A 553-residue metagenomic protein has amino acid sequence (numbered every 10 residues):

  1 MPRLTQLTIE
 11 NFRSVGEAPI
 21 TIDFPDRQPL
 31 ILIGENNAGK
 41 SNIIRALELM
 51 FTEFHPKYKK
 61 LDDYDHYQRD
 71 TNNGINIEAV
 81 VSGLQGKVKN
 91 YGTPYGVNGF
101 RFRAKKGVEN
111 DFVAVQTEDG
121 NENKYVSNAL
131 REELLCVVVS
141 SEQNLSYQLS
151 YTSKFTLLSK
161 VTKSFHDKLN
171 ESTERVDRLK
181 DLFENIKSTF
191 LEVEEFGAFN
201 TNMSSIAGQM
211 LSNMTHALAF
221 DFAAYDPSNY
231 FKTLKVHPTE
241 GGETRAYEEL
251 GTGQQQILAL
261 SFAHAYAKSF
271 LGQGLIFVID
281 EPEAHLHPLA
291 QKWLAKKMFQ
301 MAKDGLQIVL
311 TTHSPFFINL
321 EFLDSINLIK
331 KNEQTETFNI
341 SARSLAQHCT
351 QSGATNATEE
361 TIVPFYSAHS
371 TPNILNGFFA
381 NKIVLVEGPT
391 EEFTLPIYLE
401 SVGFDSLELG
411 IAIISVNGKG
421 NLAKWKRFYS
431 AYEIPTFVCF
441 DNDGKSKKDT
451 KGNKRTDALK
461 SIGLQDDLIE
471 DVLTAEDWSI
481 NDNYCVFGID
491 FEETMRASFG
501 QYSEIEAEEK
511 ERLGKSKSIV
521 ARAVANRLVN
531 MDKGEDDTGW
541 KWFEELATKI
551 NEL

Functional and structural regions predicted by a protein language model:
M1-T52, K232, H237-N373, T450 (+2 more regions): Switch/communication elements of ASCE P-loop NTPase nucleotide-binding domains
F24-P25, Q68-N72, Y95, N128-E132 (+7 more regions): Conserved catalytic network of the ASCE P-loop NTPase/AAA+ motor domain
I44-G96: Conserved P-loop NTP-binding catalytic core
N73-I77, V97-F100, E132-C136, Q273-G274 (+4 more regions): Short glycine-/polar-rich loops that comprise or flank the Walker A/P-loop and associated switch/sensor motifs
N76-E78, L84-D177, D181: Electropositive, glycine-dotted interaction segments that contact anionic polymers or phosphate-rich ligands
N128, S367-L385, P389-L553: Acidic, Mg2+-coordinating catalytic modules of nucleic-acid enzymes
E142, T312-P315, N332, G388-P389 (+1 more regions): A short beta-strand-to-loop transition that corresponds to the Sensor-1 phosphate-sensing loop of AAA+ P-loop ATPases
Q148-S150, K160-L258, F262-L275, K448: Extended helical coiled-coil dimerization/tether regions that scaffold and oligomerize large DNA-maintenance assemblies
